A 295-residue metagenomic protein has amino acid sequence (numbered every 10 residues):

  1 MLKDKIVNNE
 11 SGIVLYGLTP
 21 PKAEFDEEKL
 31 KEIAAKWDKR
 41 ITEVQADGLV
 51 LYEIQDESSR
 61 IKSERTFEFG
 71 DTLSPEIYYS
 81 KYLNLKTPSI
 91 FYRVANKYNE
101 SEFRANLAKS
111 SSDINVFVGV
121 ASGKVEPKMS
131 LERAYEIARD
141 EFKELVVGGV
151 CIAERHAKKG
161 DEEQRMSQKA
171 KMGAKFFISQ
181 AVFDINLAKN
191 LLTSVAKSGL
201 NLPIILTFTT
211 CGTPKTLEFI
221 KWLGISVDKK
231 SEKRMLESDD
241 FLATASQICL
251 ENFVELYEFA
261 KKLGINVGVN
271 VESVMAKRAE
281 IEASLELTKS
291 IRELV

Functional and structural regions predicted by a protein language model:
M1-G160, S246-Q247, V274-V295: Active-site beta->alpha loop and helix N-cap motifs at the rims of alpha/beta catalytic domains
G17, L49, S110, K169 (+3 more regions): Conserved, mostly hydrophobic/aromatic
I41-T42, A108-S111, A170-K171, A196 (+1 more regions): Non-catalytic positions within long, well-ordered alpha-helices that form the structural scaffold/packing of enzyme
I90-R93, F176-A181, N270: Short catalytic-loop micro-motif centered on adjacent basic/acidic residues
L131-E132, E136-I137, T193-I205: Short acidic, glycine/proline-enriched helix-loop-strand junctions
K143-K175, S179-D184: Ligand/cofactor pocket segment of small-molecule handling proteins
G148-V150, I178-Q180, I204-T209, E272: Short, conserved beta-strand edge motifs with alternating hydrophobic and charged residues
P203, T207-N266: Catalytic-face loop-and-helix region of soluble metabolic enzyme cores
